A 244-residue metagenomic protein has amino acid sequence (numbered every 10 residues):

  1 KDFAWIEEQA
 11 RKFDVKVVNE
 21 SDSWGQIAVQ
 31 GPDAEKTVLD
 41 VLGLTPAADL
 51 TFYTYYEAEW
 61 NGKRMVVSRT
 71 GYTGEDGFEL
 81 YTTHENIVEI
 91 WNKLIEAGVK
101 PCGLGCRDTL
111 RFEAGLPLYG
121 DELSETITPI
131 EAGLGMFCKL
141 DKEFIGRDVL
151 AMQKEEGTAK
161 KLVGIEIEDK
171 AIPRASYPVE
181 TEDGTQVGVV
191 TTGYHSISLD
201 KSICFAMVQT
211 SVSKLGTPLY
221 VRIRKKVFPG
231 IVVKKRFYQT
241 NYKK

Functional and structural regions predicted by a protein language model:
K1-K244: Conserved, structured C-terminal
